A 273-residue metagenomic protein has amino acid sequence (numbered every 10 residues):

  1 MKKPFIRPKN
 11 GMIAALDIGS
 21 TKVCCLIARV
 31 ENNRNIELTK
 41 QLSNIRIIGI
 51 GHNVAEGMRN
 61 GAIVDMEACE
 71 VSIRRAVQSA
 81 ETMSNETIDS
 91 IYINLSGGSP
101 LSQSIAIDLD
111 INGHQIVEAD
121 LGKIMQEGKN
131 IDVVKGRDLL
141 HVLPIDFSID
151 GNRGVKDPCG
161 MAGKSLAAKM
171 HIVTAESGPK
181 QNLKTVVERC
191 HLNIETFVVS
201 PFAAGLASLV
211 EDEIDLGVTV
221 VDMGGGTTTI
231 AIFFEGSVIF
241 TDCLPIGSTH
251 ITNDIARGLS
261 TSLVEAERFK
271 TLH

Functional and structural regions predicted by a protein language model:
M1-T219, S237-I239, S248, S262-V264 (+1 more regions): Nucleotide/phosphate-binding catalytic cleft detector across ATP-hydrolyzing and phosphate-transferring enzymes
L216-G258: Glycine-rich phosphate-binding loop of actin/hexokinase-like ATP-binding domains
